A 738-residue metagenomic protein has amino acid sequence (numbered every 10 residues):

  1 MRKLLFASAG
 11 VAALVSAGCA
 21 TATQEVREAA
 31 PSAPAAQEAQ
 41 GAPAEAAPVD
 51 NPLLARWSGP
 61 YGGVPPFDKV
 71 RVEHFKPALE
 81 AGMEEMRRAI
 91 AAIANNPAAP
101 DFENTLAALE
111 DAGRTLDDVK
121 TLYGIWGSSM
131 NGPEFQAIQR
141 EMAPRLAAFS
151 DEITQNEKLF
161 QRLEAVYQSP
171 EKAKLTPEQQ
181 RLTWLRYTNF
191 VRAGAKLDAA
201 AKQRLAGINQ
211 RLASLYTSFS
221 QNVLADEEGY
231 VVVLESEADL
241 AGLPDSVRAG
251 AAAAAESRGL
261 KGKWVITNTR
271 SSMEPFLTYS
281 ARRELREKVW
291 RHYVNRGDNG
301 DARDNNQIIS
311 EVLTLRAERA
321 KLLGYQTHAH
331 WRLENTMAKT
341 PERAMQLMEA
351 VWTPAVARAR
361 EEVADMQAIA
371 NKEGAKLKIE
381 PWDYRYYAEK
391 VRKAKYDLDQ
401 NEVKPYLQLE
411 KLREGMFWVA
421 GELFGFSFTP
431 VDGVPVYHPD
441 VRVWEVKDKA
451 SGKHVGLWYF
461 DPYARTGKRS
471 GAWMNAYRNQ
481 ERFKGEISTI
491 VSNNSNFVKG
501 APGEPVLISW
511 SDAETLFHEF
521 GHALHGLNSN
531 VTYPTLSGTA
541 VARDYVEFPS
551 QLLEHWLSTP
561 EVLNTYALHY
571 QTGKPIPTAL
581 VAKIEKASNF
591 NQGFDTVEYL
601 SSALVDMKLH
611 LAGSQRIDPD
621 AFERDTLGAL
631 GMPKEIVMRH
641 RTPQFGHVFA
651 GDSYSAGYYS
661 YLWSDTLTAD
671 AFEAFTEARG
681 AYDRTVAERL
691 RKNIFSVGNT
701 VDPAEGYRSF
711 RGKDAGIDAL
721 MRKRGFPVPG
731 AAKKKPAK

Functional and structural regions predicted by a protein language model:
M1-L4: Positively charged n-region of N-terminal signal peptides that target proteins for export
V15-G18: C-terminal motif of bacterial Sec signal peptides marking the signal peptidase cleavage site
A20-A22: Bacterial signal peptide processing site
A29, G41-P244, F675, K738: N-terminal helix-rich structural modules
P34-A36, P43-K69, H74, A241 (+13 more regions): C-terminal, non-catalytic "cap/extension" segments appended to globular domains
G59-H74, Y123-M142, A165-G207, T267-Q307 (+6 more regions): Short His/Asp/Glu-rich catalytic/ion-coordination signatures at enzyme active sites or charged loops
E178, L182, R211-S214, Q221 (+7 more regions): Active-site-proximal, well-structured secondary-structure segments within enzyme catalytic domains
V498-F517: Short pre-active-site segment immediately N-terminal to the catalytic Zn-binding motif
